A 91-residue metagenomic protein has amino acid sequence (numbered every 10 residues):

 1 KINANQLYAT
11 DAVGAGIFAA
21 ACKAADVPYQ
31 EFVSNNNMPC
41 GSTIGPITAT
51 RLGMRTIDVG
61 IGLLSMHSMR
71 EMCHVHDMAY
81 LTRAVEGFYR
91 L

Functional and structural regions predicted by a protein language model:
K1-R70: Active-site-adjacent substrate-binding region of metalloamidase/peptidase-like peptide-processing proteins
I61-L91: His/Asp/Glu-rich mid-to-C-terminal helical/loop segments that flank catalytic regions of hydrolases
